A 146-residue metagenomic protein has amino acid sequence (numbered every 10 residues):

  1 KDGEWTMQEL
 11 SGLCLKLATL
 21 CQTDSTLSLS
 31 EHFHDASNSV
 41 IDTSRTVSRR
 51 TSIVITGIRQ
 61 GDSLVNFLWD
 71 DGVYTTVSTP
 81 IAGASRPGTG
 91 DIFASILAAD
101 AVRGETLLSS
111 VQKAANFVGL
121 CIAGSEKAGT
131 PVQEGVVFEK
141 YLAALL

Functional and structural regions predicted by a protein language model:
K1-C14: Short, glycine-/small-residue-rich phosphate/pyrophosphate-handling segment
M7-L10, S37-V40, L107: Residues at or immediately preceding the N-termini of alpha-helices
C14-H34, N38-T79, A128: Conserved phosphate-donor
D62-V65, S85-R86, G119-K127: Short active-site-adjacent structural elements
Y74-S78, D100-A114: Phosphate-handling active-site elements
A84-L107: Short, small-residue alpha-helix embedded
L108-L146: Charged C-terminal helix
